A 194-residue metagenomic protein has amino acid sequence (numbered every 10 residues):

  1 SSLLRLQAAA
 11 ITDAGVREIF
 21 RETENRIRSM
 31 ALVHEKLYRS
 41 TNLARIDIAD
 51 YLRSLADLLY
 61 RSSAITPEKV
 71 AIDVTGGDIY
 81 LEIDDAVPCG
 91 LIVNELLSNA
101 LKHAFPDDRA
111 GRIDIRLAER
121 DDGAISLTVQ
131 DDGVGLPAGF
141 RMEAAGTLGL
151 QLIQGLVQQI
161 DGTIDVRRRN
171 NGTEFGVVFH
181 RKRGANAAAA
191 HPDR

Functional and structural regions predicted by a protein language model:
S1-R28, L32-I46, D50: Histidine phosphotransfer helical core of two-component systems
T12, R21, L43-I46, A64-E95 (+2 more regions): Conserved short strand/loop->alpha-helix "switch" segment adjacent to the catalytic nucleotide/phosphoryl-transfer site
A110-G123: Short beta-strand/loop element within the Bergerat-fold HATPase_c
R112, G135, R169-G176: Glycine-rich nucleotide-binding loop
A124-L150: Glycine-rich/acidic phosphate-handling loop/turn and adjacent ATP-lid/helix of nucleotide-binding kinase/ATPase domains
G172-R194: C-terminal end segment of the histidine kinase catalytic
